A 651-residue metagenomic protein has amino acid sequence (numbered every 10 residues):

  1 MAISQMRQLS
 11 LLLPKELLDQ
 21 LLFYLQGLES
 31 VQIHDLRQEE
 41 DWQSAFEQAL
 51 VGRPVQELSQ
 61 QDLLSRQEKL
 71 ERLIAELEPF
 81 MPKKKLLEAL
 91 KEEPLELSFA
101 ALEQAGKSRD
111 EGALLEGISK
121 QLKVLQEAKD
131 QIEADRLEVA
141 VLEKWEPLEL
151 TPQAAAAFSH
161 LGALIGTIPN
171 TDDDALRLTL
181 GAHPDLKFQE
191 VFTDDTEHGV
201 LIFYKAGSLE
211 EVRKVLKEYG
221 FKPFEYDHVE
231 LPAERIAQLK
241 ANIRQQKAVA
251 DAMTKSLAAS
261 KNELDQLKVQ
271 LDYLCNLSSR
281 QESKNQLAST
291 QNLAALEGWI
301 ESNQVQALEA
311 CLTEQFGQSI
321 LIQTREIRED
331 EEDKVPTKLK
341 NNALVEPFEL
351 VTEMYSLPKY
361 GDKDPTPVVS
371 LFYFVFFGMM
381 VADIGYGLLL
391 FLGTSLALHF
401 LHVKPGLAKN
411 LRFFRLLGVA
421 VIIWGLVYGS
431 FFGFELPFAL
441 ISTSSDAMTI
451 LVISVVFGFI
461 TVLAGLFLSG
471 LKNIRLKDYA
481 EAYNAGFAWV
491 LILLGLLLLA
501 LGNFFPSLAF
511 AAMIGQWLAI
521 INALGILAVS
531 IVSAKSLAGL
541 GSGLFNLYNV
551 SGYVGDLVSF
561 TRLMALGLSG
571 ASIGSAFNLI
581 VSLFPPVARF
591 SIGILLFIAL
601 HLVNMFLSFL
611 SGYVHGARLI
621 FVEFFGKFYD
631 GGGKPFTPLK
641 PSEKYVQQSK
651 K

Functional and structural regions predicted by a protein language model:
M1-V369, A397, K404, L411: Long, charged N-terminal accessory/stalk domains
A2-Q8, P14-L22, Q26-S30, Q306-K651: Conserved, carboxylate-rich catalytic/transport cores that coordinate ions
